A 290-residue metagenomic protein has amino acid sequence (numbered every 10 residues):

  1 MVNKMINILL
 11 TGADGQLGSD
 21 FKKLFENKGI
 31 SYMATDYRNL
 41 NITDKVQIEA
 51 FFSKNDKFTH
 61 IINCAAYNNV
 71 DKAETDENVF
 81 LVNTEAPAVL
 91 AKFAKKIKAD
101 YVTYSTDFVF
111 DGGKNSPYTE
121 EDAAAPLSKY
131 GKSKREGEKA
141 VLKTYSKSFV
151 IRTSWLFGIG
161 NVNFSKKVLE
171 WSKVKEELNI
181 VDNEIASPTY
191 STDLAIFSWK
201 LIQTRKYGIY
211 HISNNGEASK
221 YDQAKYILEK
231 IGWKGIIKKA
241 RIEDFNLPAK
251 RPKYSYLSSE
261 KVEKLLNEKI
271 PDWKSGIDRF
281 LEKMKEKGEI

Functional and structural regions predicted by a protein language model:
N7-F25: N-terminal Rossmann NAD(P)H-binding glycine-rich loop of SDR-like oxidoreductase domains
K45-V82: NAD(P)H-binding glycine-rich loop region in Rossmannoid oxidoreductase-like domains and their noncatalytic homologs
Y67-V70, D107-S128: Active-site "gating" loop of Rossmann-like NAD(P)-dependent oxidoreductase/epimerase domains
E74-V102: NAD(P)-cofactor binding segment of oxidoreductase domains
K139-P188, T192-D193: NAD(P)-dependent short-chain dehydrogenase/reductase
I180-I185, Y210-A218, L265: Glycine-rich Rossmann NAD(P)(H)-binding loop
F197, T204-N246, K253, G288-E289: Mid/C-terminal beta-alpha module of Rossmann-like enzyme folds, strongest in SDR-family dehydrogenases/epimerases
W273-I290: Amphipathic terminal alpha-helices
